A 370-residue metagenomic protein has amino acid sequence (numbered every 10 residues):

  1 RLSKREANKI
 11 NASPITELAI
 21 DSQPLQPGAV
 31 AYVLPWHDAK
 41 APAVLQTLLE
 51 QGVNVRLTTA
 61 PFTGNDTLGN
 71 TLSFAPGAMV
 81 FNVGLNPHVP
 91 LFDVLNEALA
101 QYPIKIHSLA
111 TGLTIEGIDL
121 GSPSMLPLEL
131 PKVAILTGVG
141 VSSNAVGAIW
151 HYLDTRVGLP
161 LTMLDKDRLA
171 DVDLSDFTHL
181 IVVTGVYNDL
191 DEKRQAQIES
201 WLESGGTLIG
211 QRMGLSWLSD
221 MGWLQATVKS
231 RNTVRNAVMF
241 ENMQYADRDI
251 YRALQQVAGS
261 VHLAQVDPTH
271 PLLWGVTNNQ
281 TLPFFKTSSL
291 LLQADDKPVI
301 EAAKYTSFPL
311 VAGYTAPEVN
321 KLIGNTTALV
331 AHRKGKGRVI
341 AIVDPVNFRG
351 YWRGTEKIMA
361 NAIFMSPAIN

Functional and structural regions predicted by a protein language model:
R1-N370: Intrinsic-disorder/low-complexity accessory segments
